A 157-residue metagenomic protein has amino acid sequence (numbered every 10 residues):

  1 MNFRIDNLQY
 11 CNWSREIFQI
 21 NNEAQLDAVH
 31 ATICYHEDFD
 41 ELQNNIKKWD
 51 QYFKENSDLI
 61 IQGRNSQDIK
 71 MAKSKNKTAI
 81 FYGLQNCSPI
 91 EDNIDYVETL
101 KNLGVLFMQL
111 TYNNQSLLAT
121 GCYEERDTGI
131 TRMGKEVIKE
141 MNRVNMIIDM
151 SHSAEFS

Functional and structural regions predicted by a protein language model:
M1-R132: N-terminal hydrophobic targeting/anchoring segments and the immediately downstream early-domain regions of hydrolases
T128-S157: Loop-centered beta-sheet repeat module
